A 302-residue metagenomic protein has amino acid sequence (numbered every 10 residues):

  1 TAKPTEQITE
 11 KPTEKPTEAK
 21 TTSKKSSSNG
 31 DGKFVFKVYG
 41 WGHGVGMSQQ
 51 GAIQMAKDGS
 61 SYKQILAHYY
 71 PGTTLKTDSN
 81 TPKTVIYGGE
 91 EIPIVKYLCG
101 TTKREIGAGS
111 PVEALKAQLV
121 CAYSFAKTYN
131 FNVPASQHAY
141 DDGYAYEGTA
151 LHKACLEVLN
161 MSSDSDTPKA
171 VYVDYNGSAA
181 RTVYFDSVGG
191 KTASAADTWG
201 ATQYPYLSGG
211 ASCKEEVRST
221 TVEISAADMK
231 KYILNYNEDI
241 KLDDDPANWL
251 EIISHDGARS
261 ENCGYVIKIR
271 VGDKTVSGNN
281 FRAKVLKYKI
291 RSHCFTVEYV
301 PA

Functional and structural regions predicted by a protein language model:
T1-A302: Conserved, single-site charged/polar hotspot
